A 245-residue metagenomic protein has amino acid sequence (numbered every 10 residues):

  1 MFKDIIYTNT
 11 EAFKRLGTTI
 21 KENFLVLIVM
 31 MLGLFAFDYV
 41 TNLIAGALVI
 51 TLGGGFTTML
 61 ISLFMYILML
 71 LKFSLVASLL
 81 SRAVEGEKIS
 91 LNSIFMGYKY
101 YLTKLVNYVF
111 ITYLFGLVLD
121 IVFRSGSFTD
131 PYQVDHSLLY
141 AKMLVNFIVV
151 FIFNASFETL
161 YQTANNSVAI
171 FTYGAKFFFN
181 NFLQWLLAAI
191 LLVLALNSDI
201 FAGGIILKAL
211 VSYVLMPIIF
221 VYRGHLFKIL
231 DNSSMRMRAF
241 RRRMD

Functional and structural regions predicted by a protein language model:
M1-D245: Hydrophobic alpha-helical membrane segments
